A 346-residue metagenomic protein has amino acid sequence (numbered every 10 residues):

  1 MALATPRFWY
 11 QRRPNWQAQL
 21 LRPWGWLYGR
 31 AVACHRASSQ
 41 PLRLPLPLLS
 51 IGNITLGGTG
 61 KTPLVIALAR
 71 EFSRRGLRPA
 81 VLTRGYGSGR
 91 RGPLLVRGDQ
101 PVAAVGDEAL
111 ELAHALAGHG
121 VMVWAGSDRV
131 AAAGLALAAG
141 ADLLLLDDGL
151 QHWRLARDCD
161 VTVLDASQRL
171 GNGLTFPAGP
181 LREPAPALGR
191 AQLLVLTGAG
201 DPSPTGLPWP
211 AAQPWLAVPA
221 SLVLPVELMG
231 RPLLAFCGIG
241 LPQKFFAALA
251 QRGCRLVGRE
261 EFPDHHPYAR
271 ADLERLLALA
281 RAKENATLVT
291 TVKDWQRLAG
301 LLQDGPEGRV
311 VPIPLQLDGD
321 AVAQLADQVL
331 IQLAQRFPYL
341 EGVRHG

Functional and structural regions predicted by a protein language model:
M1-R7, P14, R74-R78, W153-G346: ATP-dependent carboxylate-amine ligase
A2-L48, L333: A transmembrane-helix-recognition feature enriched in membrane-embedded lipid enzymes and envelope glyco-/phospholipid
L27, T62, L112, D147 (+3 more regions): Residue-level signal for inorganic ion chemistry
A33-G98: Walker A (P-loop) phosphate-binding motif
S50-N53, L146, P177, T291: A secondary-structure boundary/capping signal
L68, F72-S73, L112, L116 (+1 more regions): Hydrophobic alpha-helical packing residues
G85-A211, W215: Phosphate/Mg2+-binding loops and adjacent switch elements in nucleotide/diphosphate-handling enzyme cores
